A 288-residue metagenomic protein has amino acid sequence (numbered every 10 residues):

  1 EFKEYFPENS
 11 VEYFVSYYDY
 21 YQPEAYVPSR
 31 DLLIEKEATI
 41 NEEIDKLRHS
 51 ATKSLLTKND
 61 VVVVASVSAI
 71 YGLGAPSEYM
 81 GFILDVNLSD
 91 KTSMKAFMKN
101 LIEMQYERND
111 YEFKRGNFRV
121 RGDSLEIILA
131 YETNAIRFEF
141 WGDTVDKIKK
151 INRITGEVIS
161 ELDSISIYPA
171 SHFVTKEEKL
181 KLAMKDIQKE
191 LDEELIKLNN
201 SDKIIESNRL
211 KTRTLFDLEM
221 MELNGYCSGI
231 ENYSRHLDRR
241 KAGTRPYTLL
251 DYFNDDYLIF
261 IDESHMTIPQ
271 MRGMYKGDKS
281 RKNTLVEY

Functional and structural regions predicted by a protein language model:
E1-Y288: ASCE RecA-like P-loop NTPase motor cores that couple ATP hydrolysis to mechanical translocation on nucleic acids
